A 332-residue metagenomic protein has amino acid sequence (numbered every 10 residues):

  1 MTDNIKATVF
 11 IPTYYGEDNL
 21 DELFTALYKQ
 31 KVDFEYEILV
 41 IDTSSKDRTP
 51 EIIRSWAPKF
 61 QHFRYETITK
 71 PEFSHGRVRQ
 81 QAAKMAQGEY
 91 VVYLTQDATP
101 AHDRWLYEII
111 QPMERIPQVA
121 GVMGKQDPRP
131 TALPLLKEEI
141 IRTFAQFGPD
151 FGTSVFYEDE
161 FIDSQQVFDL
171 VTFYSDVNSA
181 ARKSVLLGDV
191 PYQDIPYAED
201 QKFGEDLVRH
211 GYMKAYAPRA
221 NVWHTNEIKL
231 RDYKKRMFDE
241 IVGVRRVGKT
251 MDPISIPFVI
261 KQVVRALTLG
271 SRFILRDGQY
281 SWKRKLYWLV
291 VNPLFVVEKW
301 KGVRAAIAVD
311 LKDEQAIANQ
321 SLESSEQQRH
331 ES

Functional and structural regions predicted by a protein language model:
G16-K29: Short, well-formed alpha-helical segments that are part of the catalytic scaffolds of diverse glycosyltransferases
D42-E51, A98-T99: A conserved acidic beta->alpha catalytic loop
T69-A86, Q96, E108: Glycine-rich, basic loop-to-helix element that forms the pyrophosphate-binding segment of sugar-nucleotide handling
V91: Short aromatic/hydrophobic "clamp" motif used to bind/position activated sugar donors
R104-E138: Conserved donor NDP-sugar-binding/catalytic core segment of glycosyltransferases
Y157-A181, P196: A recurrent flexible, glycine/aromatic-enriched loop bordering the glycosyltransferase active site that acts as
Y197-F203: Acidic donor-binding loop at a coil-to-helix junction in glycosyltransferase catalytic cores that engages
R236-V242, I254-S332: Non-catalytic, C-terminal membrane-associated alpha-helical segments of glycosyltransferases
